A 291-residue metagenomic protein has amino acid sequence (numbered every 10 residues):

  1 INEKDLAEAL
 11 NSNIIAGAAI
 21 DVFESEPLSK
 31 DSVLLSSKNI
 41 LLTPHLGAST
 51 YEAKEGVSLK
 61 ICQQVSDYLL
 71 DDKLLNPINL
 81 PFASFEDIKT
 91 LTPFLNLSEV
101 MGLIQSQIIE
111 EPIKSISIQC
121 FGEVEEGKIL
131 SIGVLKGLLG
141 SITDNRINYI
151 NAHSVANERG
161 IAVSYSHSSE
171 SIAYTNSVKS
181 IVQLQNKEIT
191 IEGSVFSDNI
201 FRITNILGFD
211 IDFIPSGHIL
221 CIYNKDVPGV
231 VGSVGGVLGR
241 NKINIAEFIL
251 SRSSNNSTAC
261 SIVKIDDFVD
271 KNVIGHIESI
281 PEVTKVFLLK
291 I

Functional and structural regions predicted by a protein language model:
I1-I108, T143, K290: Rossmann-like dinucleotide-binding domain for NAD(H)/NADP(H)
L80-I291: A conserved regulatory-domain signal marking ACT and ACT-like small-molecule sensing domains and adjacent regulatory
